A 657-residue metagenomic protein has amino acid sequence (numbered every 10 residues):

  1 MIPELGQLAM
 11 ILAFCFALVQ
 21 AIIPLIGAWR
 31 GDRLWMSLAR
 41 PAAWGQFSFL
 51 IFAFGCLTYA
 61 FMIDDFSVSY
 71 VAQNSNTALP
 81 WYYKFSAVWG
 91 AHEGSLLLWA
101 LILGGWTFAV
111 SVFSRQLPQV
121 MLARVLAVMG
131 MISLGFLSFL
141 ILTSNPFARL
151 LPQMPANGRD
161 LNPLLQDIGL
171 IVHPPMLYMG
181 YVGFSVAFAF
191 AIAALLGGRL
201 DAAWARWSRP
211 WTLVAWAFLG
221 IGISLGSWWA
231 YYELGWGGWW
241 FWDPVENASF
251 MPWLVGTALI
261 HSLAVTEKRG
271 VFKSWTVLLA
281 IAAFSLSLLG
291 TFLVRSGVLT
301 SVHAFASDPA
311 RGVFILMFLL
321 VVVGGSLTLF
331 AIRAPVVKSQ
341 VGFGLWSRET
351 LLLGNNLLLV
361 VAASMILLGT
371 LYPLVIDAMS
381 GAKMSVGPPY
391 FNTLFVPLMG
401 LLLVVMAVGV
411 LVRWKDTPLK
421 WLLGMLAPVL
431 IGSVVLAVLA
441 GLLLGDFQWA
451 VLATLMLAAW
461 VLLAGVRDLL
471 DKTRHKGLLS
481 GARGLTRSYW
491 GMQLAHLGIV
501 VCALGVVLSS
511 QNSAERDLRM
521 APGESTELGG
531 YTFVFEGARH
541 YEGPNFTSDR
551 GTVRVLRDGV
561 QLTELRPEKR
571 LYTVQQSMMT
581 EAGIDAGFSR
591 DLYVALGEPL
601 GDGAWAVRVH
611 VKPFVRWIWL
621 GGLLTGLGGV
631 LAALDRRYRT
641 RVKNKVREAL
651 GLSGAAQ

Functional and structural regions predicted by a protein language model:
M1-A9, D32-S37, Y59-E93, N145-P174 (+10 more regions): Membrane-interface interhelical loops and short amphipathic "cap" helices that link adjacent transmembrane segments
M1-L34, F52, F66, P244-P252 (+4 more regions): Contiguous transmembrane helix-bundle modules in multi-pass membrane proteins
I11-L25, D32, S95-S227, G235: A conserved hydrophobic secondary-structure block that centers on an alpha-helix together with its immediately flanking
L25, T58, G105, S138 (+9 more regions): Hydrophobic residues within the alpha-helical transmembrane core of Major Facilitator Superfamily
W29-L50, A109-S133, L196-A217, W242 (+5 more regions): Membrane-interfacial loop-to-helix junctions in multi-pass inner-membrane proteins
Q46-F61, M129-L142, L279-S287, N355-L367 (+1 more regions): Hydrophobic alpha-helical membrane-insertion segments
L50-Q73, T77-L79, S86-S111, F139-R149 (+5 more regions): Transmembrane-helix bundle segments that line or gate the permeation/cavity pathway in multi-pass membrane proteins
D517-R608: Soluble non-transmembrane domains of integral membrane proteins
